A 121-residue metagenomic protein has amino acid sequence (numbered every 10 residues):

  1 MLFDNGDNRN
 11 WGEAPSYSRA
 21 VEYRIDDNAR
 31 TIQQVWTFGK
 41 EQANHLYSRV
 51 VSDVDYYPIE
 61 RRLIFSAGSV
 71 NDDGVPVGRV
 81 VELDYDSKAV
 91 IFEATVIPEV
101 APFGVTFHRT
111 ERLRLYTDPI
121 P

Functional and structural regions predicted by a protein language model:
M1-P121: Histidine-/acidic-rich catalytic cores in large beta-rich domains
